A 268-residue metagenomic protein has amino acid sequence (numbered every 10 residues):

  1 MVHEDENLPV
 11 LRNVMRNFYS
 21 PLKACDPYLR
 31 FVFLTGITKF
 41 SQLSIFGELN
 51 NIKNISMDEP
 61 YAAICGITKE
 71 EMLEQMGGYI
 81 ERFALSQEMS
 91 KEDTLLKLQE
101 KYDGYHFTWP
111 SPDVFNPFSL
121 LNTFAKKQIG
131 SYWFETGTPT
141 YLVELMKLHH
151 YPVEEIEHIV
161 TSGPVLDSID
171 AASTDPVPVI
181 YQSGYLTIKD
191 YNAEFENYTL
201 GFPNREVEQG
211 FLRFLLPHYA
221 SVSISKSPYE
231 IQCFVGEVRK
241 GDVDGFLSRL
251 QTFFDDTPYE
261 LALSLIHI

Functional and structural regions predicted by a protein language model:
H3-V10, S44-E59, L121-S131, F195-N197 (+1 more regions): Short secondary-structure boundary/capping segments
L8-R30: Substrate-engagement module of ASCE P-loop NTPases
R30-I37: Structural recognition of the conserved hydrophobic beta-strand(s) that form the central parallel beta-sheet of P-loop
S41-E48, I55-T123: Amphipathic alpha-helical segments of the small helical/lid subdomains adjacent to P-loop NTPase cores
G130-T136, E144-V179: Conserved helicase/translocase motor-coupling segment
G184-Y191: A short, conserved structural fragment
F202-I231: Short, amphipathic alpha-helical interaction segments positioned at domain boundaries
I266-I268: Conserved small/polar residues in nucleotide/adenosyl-binding loops
